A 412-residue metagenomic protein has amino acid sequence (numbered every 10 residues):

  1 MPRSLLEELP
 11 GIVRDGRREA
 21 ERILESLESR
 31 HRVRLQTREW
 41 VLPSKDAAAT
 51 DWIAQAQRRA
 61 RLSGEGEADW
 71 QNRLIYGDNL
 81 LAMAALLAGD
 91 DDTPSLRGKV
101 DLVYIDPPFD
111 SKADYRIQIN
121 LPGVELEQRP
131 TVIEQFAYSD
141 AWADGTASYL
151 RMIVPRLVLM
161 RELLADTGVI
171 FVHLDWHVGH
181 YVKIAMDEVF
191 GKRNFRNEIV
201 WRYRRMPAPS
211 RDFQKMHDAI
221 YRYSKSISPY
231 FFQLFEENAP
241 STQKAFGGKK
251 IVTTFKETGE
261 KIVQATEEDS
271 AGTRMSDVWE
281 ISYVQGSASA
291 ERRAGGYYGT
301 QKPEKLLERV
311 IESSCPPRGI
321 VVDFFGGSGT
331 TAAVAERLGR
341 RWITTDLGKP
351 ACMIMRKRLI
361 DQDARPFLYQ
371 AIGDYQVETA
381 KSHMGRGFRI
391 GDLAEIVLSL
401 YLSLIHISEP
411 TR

Functional and structural regions predicted by a protein language model:
M1-L159, T167: DnaQ-like (DEDDh/DEDDy) 3′-5′ exonuclease domain used for proofreading and 3′-end trimming on nucleic acids
G16, Q36, P43, T300-A371: Conserved S-adenosyl-L-methionine
M83, G272-P316: Class I S-adenosyl-L-methionine
G98-I117, M186, V321-A335, T344-T345 (+1 more regions): Conserved proline-anchored active-site loop of SAM-dependent methyltransferases that bridges a beta-strand
V124-A141, R356-R386: Conserved phosphoryl-transfer catalytic core
S139-W201: Conserved Class I SAM-dependent methyltransferase catalytic core
R202-D269, W279: Flexible, glycine-/basic-rich loop-and-beta segments that form/coincide with the SAM-dependent methyltransferase
S403-T411: Residue-level detector of conserved catalytic or cofactor/ligand-binding positions in enzyme active sites
